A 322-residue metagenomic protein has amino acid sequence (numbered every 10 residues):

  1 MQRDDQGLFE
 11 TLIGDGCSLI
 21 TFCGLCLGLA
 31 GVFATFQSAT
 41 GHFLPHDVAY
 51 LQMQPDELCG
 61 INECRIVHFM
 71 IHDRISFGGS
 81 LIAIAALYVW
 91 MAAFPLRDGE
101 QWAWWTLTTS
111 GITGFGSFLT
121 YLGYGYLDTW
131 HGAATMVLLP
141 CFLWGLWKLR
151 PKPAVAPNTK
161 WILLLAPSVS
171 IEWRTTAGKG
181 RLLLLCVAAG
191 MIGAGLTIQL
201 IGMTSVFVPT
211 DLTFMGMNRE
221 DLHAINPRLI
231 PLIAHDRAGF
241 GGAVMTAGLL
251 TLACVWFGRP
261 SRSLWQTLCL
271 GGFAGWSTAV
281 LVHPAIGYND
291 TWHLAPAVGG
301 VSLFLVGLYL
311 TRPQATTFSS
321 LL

Functional and structural regions predicted by a protein language model:
M1-L12, A154-K179, L321-L322: Membrane-interfacial, low-structure loops and terminal tails that flank and connect transmembrane helices in multi-pass
G14-Q37, I171-V206: Alpha-helical transmembrane segments of multi-pass integral membrane proteins
F43-C64, S205-L229: Membrane-interface interhelical connector segments
C59-L81, H223-A243: Interfacial helix-start motif at the membrane-water boundary
A85-W102, T246-Q266: Juxtamembrane helix-break-helix junctions at the cytosolic face of small multi-pass alpha-helical membrane proteins
G116-A133, S277-P296: Membrane-helix boundary connector in multi-pass membrane proteins
A134-F142, H293-V306: Small-residue-rich transmembrane alpha-helices that serve as helix-helix interface/gating elements in multipass
C141-T159, S302-L321: Membrane-water interface at the C-terminal end of transmembrane alpha helices
